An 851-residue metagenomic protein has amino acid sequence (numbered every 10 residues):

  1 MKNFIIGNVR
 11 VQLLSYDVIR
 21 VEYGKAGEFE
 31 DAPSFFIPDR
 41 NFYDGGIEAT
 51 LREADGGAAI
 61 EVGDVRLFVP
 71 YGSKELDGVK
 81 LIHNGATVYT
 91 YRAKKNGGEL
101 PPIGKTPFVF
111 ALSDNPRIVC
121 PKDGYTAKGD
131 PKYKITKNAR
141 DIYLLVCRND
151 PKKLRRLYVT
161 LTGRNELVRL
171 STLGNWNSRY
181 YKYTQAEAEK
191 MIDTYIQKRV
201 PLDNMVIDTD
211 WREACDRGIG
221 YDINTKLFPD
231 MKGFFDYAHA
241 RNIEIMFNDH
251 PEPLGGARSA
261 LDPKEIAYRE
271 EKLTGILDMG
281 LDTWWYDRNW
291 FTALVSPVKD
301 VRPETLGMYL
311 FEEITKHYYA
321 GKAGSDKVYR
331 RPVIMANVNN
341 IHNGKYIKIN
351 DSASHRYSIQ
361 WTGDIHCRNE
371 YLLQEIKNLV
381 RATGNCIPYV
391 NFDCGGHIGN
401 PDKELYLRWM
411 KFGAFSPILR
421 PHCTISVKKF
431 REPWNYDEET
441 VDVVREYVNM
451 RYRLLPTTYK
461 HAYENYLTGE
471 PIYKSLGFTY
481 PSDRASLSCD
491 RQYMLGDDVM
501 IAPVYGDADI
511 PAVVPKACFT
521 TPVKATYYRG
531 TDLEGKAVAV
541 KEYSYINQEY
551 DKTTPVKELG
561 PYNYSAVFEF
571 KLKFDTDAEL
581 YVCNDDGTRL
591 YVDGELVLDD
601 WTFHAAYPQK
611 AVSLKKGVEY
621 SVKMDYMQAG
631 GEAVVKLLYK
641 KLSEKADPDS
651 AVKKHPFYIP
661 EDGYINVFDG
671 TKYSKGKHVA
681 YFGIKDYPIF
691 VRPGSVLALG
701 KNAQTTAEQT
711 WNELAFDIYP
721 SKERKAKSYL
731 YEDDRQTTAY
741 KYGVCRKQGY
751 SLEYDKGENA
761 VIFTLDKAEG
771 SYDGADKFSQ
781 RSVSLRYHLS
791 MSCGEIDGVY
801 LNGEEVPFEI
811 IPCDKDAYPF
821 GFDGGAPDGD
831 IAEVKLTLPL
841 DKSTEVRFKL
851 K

Functional and structural regions predicted by a protein language model:
M1-T172, N177-S178, Q185-D193, I266 (+11 more regions): N-terminal accessory segment at the very beginning of proteins
N8, V18, M500, N563-E569 (+7 more regions): Intrinsic-disorder/low-complexity, polar/charged segments enriched in Ser/Thr/Lys/Arg/Asp/Glu/Gln
V21-G24, Y528-G530, Y591-D593, L638-L642 (+3 more regions): Predominantly extracellular/luminal cell-surface or secreted proteins
A26-F29, R66-F68, E75, D507-A508 (+5 more regions): Short, surface-exposed beta-strand-loop junctions and turns on beta-sheet-rich folds
P33-I47, D551-T554, V592-K610, I665-I684 (+1 more regions): Solvent-exposed beta-strand/loop surfaces of large extracellular or lumenal domains
L67, L81-P511, K516-C518, S643-D686: Catalytic-domain carbohydrate-binding cleft regions of carbohydrate-active enzymes
P511-E579, C583-D649: Extracellular/secretory pathway-exposed regions associated with glycan biology
D575, C583-G587, Y658-D662, M791-G794: Short proline/glycine-enriched turn/loop motifs at strand-loop junctions of beta-rich domains
